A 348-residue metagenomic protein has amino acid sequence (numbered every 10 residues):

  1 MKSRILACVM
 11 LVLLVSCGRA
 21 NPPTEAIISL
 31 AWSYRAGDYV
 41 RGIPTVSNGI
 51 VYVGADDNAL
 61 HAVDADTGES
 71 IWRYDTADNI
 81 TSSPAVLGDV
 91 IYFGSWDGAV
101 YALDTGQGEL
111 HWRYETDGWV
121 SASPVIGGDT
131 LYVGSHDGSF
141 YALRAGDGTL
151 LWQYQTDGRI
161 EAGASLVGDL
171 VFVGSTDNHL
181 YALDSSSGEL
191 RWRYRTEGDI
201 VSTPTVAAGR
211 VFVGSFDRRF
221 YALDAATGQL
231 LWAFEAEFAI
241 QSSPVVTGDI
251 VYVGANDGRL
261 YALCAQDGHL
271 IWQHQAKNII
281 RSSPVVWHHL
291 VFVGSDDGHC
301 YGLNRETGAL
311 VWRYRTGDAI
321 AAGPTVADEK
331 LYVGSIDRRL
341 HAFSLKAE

Functional and structural regions predicted by a protein language model:
K2-C8: Sec-dependent signal peptide recognition, specifically the positively charged N-region followed immediately by
M10-V12: Short, linear, compositionally biased motifs with a strong N-terminal bias
L14-S16: C-terminal motif of bacterial Sec signal peptides marking the signal peptidase cleavage site
G18-A20: Bacterial signal peptide processing site
P22-D38: A short helix->beta-strand "capping" segment at the edge of beta-propeller domains
L30-Y34, E69-Y74, E109-Y114, T149-Y154 (+4 more regions): A short beta-strand motif characteristic of beta-propeller blades
G37-A59, Y74-Y101, T105, Y114-Y141 (+7 more regions): Repeat-blade elements of multi-bladed beta-propeller folds
D64-G68, D104-Q107, R144-D147, D184-G188 (+4 more regions): Short loop/turn segments that connect beta-strands within beta-propeller blades
